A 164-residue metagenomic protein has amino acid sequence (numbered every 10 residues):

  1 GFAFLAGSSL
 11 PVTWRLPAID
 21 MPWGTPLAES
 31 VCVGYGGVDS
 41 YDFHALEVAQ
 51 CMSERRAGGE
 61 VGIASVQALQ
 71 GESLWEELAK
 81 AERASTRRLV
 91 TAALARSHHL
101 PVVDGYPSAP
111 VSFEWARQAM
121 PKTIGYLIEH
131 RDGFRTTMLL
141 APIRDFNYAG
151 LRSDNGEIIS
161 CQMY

Functional and structural regions predicted by a protein language model:
G1-S53: A contiguous active-site-proximal alpha/beta segment in oxidoreductase catalytic domains
V31-G36, H44-Y164: Contiguous beta-strand/loop segments that form the cofactor/metal-binding neighborhood of enzyme cores
